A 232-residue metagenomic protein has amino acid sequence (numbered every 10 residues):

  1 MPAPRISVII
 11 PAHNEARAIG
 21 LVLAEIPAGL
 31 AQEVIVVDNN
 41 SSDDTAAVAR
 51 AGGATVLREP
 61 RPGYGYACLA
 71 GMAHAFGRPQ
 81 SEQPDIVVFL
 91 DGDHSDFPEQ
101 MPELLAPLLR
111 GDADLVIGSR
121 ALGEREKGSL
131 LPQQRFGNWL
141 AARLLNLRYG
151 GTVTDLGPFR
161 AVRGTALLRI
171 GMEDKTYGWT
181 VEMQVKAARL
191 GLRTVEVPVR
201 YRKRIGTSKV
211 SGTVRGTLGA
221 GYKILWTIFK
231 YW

Functional and structural regions predicted by a protein language model:
M1-A3, R17, A24, A106 (+2 more regions): Hydrophobic helical membrane-anchoring modules
R5-S7, E33, E182: Cell-envelope/extracellular polymer assembly enzymes that use nucleotide-activated donors
I10, V22-L23, A31-N40, L57: Short beta-strand/loop segment that forms part of the nucleotide-sugar
R17-L21, D43-G52: Acidic helix N-cap motif at the loop->helix transition within catalytic regions of sugar-transfer enzymes
I35, A46-P79: Conserved donor nucleotide-binding strand/loop of the catalytic core
D38-A46, H94: A conserved acidic beta->alpha catalytic loop
E59-P62, Y66-H74, P98-Y177, R204-R215 (+2 more regions): Acceptor/aglycone-binding surface of glycosyltransferases and processive sugar-polymer synthases
Q80-S95: Short beta-strand-to-loop acidic/aromatic patch adjacent to the donor-nucleotide binding site
